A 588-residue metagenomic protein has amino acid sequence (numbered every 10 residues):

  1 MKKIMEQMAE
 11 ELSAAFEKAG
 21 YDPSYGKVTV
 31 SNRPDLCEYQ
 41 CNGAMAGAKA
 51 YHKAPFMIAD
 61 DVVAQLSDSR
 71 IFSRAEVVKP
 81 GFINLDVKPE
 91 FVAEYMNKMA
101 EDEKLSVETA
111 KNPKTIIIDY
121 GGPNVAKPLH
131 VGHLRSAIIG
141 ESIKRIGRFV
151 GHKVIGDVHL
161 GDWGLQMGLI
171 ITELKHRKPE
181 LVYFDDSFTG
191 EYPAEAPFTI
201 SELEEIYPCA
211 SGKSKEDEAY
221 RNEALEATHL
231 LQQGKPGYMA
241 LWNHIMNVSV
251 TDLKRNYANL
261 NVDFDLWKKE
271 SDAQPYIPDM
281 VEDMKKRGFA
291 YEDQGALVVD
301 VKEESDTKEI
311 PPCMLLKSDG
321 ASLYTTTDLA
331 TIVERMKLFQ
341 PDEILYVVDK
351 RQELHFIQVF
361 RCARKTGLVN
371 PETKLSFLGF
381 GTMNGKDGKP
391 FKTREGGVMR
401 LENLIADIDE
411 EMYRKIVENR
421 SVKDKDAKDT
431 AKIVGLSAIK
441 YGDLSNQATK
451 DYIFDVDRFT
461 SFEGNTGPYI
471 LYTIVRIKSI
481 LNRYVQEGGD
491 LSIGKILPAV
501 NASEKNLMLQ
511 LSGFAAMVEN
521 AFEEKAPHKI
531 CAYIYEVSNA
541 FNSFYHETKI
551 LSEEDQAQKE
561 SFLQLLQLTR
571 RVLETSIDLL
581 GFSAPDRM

Functional and structural regions predicted by a protein language model:
M1-A93, A110-M588: Non-catalytic interaction-recognition regions
E94-M99: Short, charged, solvent-exposed linker or helix-capping segments at domain edges/interfaces that act as flexible hinges
A100-A110: Flexible, low-complexity linker/hinge segments
